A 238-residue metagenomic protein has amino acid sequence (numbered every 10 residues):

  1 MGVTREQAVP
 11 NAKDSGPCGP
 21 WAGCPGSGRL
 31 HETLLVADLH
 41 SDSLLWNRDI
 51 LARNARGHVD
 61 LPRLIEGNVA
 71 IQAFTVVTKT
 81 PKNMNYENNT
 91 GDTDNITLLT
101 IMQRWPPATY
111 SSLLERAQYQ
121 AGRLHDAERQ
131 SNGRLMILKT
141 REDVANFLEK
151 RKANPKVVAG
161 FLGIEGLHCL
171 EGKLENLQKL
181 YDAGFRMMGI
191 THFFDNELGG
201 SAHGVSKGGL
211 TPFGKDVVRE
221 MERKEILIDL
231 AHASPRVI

Functional and structural regions predicted by a protein language model:
M1-K207: N-terminal hydrophobic targeting/anchoring segments and the immediately downstream early-domain regions of hydrolases
I190-I238: Active-site core of metal-dependent hydrolases
